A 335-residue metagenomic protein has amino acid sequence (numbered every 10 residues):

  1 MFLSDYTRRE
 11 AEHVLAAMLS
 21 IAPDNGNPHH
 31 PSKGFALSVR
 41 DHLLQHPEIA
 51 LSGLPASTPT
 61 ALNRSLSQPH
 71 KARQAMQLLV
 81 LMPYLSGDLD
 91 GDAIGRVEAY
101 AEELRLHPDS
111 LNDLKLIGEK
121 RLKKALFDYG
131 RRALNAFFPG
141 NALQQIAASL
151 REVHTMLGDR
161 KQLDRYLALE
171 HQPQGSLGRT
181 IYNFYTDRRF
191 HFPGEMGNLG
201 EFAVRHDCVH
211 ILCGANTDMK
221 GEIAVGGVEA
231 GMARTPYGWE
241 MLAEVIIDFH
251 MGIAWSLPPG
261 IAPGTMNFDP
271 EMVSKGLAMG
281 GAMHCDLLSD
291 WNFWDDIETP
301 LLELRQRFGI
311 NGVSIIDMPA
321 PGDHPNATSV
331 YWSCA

Functional and structural regions predicted by a protein language model:
M1-R165, P259-F268: Small-residue-enriched hydrophobic alpha-helices in membranes
Y6, V225, G280, V313-I316 (+1 more regions): Intrinsically disordered, low-complexity, compositionally biased regions/tails
A11, D109, D113-L114, R121-A125 (+3 more regions): Charged, low-complexity intrinsically disordered segments
A22, L43, P47, G280 (+3 more regions): Short, flexible helical or helix-coil boundary motifs
P28, S38, I49-A50, L85 (+14 more regions): Generic marker of "main functional regions" within proteins
A61-S65, Y100-P108, L122-Y129, A136-P139 (+7 more regions): Short alpha-helical interface elements
A147-L302: Core of folded catalytic or high-affinity ligand/protein-binding domains in predominantly eukaryotic proteins
C285-A335: Acidic, carboxylate-rich catalytic segments that either coordinate divalent cations
